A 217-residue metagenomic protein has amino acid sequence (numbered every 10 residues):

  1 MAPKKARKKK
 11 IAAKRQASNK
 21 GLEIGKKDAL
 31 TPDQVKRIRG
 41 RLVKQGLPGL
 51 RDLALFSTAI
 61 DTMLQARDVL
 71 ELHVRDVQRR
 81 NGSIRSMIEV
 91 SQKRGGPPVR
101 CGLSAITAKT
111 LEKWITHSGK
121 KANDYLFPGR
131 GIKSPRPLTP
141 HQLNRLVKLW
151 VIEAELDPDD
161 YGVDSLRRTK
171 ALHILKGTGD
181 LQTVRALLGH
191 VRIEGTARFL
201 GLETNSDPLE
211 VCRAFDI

Functional and structural regions predicted by a protein language model:
M1-I217: Conserved catalytic core of the tyrosine transesterase superfamily
